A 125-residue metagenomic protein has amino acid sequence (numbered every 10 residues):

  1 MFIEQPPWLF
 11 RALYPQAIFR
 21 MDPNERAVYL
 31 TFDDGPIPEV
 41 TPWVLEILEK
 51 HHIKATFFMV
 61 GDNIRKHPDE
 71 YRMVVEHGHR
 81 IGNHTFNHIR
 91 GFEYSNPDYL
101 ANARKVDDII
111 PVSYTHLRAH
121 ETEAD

Functional and structural regions predicted by a protein language model:
M1-L30, P36-H52, K66-D69: N-terminal pre-catalytic segment of deacetylase/amide-hydrolase enzymes
T31-F32, G82: Generic enzyme active-site microenvironment
G35, V60-D62, F86: Active-site beta-loop-alpha junctions enriched in small/polar residues
V40, I89-S113: Alpha-helical scaffold elements lining the catalytic groove of polysaccharide deacetylases
W43-E46, D69, M73-E76, A101 (+1 more regions): Alpha-helical scaffolding segments of alpha/beta enzyme cores, especially the outer helices of TIM-barrel or partial
K54-T56, R80-G82: Structural preference for beta-strand elements that scaffold enzyme active sites
T115-T122: Conserved small/polar residues in nucleotide/adenosyl-binding loops
